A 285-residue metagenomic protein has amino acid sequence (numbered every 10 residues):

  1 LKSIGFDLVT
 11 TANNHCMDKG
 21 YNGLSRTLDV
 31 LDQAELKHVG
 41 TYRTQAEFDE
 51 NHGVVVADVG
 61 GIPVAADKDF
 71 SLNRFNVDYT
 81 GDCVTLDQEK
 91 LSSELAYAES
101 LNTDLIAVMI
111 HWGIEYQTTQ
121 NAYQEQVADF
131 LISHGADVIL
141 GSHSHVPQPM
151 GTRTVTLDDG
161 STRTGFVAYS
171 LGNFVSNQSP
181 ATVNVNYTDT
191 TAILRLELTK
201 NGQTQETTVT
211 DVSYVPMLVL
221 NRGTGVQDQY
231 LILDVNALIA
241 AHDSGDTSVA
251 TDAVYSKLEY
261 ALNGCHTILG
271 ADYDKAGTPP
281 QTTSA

Functional and structural regions predicted by a protein language model:
L1-A285: Acidic, metal/ion-coordinating pockets
